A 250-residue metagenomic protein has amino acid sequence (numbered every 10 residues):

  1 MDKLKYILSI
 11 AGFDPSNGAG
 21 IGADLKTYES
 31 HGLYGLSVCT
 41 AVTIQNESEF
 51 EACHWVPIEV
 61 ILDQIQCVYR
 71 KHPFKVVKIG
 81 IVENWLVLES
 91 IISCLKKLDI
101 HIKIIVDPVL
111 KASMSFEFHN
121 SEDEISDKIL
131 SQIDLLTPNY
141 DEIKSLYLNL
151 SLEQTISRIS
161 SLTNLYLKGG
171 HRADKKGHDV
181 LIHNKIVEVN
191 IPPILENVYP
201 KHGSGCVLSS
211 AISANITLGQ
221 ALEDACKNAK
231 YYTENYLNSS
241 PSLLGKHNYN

Functional and structural regions predicted by a protein language model:
D2-S9, I21, L25-V106, L110-K111 (+1 more regions): Conserved N-terminal subdomain of the carbohydrate kinase-like
L4, A52-W55, K71, E223-N250: Charged C-terminal helix
A11-S16, V187-G203: Short pre-catalytic strand/loop immediately N-terminal to key active-site residues, enriched for Gly-Thr
L25-T27, V198-L222: Short, small-residue alpha-helix embedded
G32-L36, V187-V189, N215-A229: Phosphate-handling active-site elements
E49-W55, S115-N120, E196-N197: Short glycine-enriched, charge-decorated loop/helix-capping segments at active-site entrances that position
E83, L110-A112, E142, H171 (+1 more regions): Active-site-proximal loop/turn and secondary-structure-junction residues that shape catalytic pockets, frequently
F116-E188: Conserved phosphate/ATP/ADP-binding segment of small-molecule kinases
